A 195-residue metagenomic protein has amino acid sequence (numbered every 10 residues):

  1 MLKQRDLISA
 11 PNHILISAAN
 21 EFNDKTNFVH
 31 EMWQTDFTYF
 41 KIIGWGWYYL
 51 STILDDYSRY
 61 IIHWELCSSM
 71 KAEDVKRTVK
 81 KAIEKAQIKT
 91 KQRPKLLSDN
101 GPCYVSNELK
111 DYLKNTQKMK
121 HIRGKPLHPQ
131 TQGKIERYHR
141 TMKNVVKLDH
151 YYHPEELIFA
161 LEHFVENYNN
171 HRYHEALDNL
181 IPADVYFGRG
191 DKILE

Functional and structural regions predicted by a protein language model:
M1-M32, H128-P129, F187-G190: Basic, flexible linker segments flanking DNA-binding modules in nucleic acid-interacting mobile-element proteins
E31-I62, S68-M70: An active-site-proximal beta-strand-loop segment
G46, W64-K89: Active-site beta-loop-alpha junctions of metal-dependent nucleic acid enzymes, especially the RNase H-like/DDE
Y60-W64, I122-G124, L148: Short small-residue beta-strand/loop micro-motif enriched in glycine and branched aliphatics
T90-S106, L127, D178-A183: Acidic/histidine-rich, metal-coordinating catalytic segments
K95-N100, K114-K134, H150-P154: RNase H-like polynucleotidyl transferase catalytic core
N107-K110, K114-M119, R140-E195: C-terminal domain-tail junction helix/linker
